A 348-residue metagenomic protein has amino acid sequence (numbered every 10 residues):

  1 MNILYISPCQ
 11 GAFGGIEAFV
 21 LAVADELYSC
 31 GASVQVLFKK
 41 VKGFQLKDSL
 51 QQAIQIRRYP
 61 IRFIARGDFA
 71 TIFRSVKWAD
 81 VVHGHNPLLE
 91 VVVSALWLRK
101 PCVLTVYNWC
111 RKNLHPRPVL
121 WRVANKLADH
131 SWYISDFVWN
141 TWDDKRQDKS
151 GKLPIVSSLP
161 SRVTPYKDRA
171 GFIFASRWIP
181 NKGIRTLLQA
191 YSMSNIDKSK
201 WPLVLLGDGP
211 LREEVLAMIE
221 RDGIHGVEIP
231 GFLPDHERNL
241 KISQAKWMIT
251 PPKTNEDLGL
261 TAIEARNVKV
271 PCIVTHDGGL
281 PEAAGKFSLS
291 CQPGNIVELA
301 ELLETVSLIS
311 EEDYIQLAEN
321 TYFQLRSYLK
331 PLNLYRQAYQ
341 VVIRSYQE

Functional and structural regions predicted by a protein language model:
L4, W132, T164-M193, V204 (+1 more regions): Conserved donor-binding/catalytic core segment of Leloir-type glycosyltransferases
Y5-I64: N-terminal strand-loop element at the rim of the active site of nucleotide-sugar-dependent glycosyltransferases
A79, S243-D257, V270: Acidic donor-binding loop of glycosyltransferase active sites
G84-E90, V106: Short His-centered aromatic/hydrophobic patch
R111, K126-R162: Donor nucleotide-sugar binding/catalytic pocket of nucleotide-sugar-dependent glycosyltransferases
L216-L233: Nucleotide-activated donor-binding/catalytic signature segment of Leloir-type glycosyltransferases, i.e., the conserved
S288-V297, E304-E311: Conserved acidic donor-binding segment of nucleotide-sugar-dependent glycosyltransferases
E311-Y346: A charged, aromatic-enriched C-terminal amphipathic alpha-helix characteristic of glycosyltransferases across folds
